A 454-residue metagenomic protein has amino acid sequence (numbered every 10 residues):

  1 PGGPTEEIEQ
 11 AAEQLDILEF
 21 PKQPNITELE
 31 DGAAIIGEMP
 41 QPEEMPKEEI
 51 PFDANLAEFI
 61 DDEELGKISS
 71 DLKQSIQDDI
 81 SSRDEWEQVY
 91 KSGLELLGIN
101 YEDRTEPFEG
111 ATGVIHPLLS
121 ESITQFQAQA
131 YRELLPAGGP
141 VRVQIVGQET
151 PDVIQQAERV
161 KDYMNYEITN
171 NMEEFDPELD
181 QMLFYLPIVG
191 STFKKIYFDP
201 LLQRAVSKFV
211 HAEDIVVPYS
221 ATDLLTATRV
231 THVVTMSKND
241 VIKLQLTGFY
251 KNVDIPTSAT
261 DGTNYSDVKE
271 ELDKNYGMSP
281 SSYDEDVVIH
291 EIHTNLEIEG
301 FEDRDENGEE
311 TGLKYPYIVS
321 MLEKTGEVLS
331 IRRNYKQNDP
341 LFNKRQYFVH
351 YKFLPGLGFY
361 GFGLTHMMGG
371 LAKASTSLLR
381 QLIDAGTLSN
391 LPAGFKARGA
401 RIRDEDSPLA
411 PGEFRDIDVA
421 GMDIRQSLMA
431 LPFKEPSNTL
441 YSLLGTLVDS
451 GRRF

Functional and structural regions predicted by a protein language model:
P1-S330, Y335, G394, R403-D406 (+2 more regions): Extended, helix-rich architectural segments
H290-E291, E297-F454: Extended, charged amphipathic alpha-helical segments
